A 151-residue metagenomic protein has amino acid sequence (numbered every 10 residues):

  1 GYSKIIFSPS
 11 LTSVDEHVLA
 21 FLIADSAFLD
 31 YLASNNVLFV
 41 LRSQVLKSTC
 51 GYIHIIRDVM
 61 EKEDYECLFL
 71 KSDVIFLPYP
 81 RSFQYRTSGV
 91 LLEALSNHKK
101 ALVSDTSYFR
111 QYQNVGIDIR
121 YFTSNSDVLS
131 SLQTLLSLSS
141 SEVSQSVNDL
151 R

Functional and structural regions predicted by a protein language model:
G1-I55, V59-K62: Conserved catalytic-core segment of nucleotide-activated headgroup transferases in glycan assembly
S8, F76-L77: Redox-cofactor binding/interface segments in oxidoreductases and associated redox assembly factors
E61-D73, S96: Short acidic alpha-helix that forms the nucleotide-activated donor recognition element in Leloir-type transferases
E63, L77-L92, T106, R110-Q111: Nucleotide-sugar-dependent
C67-L68, V90-E93, K100: Acidic donor-binding helix in nucleotide-sugar-dependent glycosyltransferases
I75, S96, K100-S104: Short hydrophobic beta-strand element within catalytic cores of glycosyltransferases and related nucleotide-activated
V115-S126, T134-S140: Conserved acidic donor-binding segment of nucleotide-sugar-dependent glycosyltransferases
Q133-R151: Conserved donor-nucleotide binding/catalytic region of nucleotide-linked donor-dependent transferases
